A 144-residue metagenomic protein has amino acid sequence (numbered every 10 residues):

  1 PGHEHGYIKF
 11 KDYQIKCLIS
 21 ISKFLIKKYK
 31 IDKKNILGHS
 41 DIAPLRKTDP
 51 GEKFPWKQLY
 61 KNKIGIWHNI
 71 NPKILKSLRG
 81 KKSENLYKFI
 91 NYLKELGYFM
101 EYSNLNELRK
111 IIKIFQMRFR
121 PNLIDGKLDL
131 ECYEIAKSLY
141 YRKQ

Functional and structural regions predicted by a protein language model:
P1-D12, L18: Acidic/His-rich structured neighborhood in mature extracellular/periplasmic domains
P1-G2, H39-D41: Active-site-proximal beta-strand/loop segments in catalytic clefts of secreted hydrolases
H5-Y7, A43-T48: Short, well-ordered, mixed-charge alpha-helical segments that flank or form enzyme active sites
D12-K30, K34-L37, L45-Q144: Cell-envelope/ECM-targeting effectors and their regulatory/trafficking segments
